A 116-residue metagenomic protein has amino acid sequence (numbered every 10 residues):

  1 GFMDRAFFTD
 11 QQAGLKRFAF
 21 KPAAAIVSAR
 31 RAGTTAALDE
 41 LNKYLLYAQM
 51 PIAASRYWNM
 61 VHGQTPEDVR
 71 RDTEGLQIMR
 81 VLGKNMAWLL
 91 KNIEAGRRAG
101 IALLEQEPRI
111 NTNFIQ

Functional and structural regions predicted by a protein language model:
G1-Y57: Helix-loop-strand module that forms the ligand-binding subsite of alpha/beta enzymes
P51-Q116: Glycine-rich phosphate/pyrophosphate-binding loop and the adjoining helix
